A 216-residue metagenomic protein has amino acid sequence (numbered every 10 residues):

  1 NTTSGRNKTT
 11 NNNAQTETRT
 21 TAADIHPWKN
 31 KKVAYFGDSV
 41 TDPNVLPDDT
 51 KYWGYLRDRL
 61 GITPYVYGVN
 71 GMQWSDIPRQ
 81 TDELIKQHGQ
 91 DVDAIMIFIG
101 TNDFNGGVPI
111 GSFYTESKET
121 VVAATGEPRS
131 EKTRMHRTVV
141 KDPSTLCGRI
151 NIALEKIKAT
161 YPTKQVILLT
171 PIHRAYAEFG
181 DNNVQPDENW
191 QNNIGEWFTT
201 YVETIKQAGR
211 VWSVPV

Functional and structural regions predicted by a protein language model:
N1-T9: Sec-dependent signal peptide cleavage junction
K8-N70, S75, D82-Q90, I95: Serine-esterase "nucleophile elbow" of acetyl-processing enzymes
W74-I77, E178: Short Asp/Glu-rich motifs
T81-V216: Alpha-helical cap/lid subdomain in secreted, periplasmic, or secretory-pathway luminal O-acyl-processing enzymes
